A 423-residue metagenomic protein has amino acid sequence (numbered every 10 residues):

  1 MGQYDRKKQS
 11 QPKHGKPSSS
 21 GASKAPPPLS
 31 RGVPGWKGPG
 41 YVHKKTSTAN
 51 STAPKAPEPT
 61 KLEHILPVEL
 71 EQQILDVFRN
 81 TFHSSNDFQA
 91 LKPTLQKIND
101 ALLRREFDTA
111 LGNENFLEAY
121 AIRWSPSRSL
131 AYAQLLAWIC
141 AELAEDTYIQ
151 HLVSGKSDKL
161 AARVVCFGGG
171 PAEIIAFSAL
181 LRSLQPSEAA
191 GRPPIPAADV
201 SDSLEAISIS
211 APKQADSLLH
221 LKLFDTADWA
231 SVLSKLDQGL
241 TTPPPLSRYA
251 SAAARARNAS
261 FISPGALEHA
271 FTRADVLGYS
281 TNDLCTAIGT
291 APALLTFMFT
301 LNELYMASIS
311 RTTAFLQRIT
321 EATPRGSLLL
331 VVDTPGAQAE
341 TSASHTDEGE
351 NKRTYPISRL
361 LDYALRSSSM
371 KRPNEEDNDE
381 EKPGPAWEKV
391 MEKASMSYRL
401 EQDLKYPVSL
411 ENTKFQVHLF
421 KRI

Functional and structural regions predicted by a protein language model:
G2-H14, S20, R31-P34, P39 (+4 more regions): Domain-level detector for long C-terminal conserved domains
A56-G112: Internal amphipathic alpha-helical repeat/solenoid segments
L91-T94, I98, N113, L152-V153 (+2 more regions): Short amphipathic alpha-helical segments embedded in low-complexity Lys/Glu-rich regions
Q96, E114, E118, L130 (+7 more regions): Amphipathic alpha-helical interface elements that mediate macromolecular binding in regulatory proteins
L102-A161, S178-I207: Class I SAM-dependent methyltransferase Rossmann-like catalytic core, especially the SAM/SAH-binding loop
A121-L136, G169-F177, D225-V232, S308-R311 (+1 more regions): Phosphate/oxyanion-binding active-site loops and adjacent basic polyanion-contact surfaces
S157-I174: Conserved class I S-adenosyl-L-methionine
